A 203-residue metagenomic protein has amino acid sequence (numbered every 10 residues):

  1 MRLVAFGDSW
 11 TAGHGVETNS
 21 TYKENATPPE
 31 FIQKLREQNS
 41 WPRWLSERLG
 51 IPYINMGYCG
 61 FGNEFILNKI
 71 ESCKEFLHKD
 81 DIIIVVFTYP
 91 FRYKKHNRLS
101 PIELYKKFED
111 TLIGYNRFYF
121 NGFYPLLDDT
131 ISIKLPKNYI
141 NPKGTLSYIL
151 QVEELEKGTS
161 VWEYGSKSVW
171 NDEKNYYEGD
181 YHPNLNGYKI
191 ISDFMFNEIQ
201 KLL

Functional and structural regions predicted by a protein language model:
M1-E64, F76, P183, I190: Serine-esterase "nucleophile elbow" of acetyl-processing enzymes
N68: Residue- and microsegment-level detector for short, conserved "hotspots" that frame catalytic or cofactor-binding
E71-L203: Alpha-helical cap/lid subdomain in secreted, periplasmic, or secretory-pathway luminal O-acyl-processing enzymes
